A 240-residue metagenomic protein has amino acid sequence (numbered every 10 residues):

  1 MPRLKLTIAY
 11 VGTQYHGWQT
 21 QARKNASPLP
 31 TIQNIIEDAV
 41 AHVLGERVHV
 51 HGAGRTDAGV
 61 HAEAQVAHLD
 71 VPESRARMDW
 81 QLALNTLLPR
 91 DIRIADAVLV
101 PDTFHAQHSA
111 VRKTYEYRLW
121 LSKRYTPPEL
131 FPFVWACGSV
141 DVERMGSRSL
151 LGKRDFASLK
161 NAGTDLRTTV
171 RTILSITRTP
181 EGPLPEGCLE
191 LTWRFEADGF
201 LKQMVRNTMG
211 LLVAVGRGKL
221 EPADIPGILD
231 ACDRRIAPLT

Functional and structural regions predicted by a protein language model:
M1-T240: Structured-RNA-binding interfaces characteristic of tRNA pseudouridine synthases
